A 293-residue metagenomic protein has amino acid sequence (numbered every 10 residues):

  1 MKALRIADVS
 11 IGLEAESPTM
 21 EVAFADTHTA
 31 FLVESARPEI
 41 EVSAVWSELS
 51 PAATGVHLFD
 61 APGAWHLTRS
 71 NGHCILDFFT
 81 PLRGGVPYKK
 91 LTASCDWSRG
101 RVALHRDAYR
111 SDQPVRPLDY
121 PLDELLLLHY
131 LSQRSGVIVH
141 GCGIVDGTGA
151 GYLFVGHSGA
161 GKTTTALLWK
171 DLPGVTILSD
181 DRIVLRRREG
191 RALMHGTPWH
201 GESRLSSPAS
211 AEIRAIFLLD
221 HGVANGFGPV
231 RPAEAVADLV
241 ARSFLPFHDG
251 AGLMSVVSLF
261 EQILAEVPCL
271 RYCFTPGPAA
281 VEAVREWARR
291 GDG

Functional and structural regions predicted by a protein language model:
M1-S158, L168-L178, I183-G293: A noncatalytic interaction/capping subdomain that flanks phosphate/NTP-handling catalytic cores
A160-K162: Conserved glycine(s) of the Walker
T165: Hydrophobic positions on the alpha1 helix immediately C-terminal to the Walker A/P-loop
